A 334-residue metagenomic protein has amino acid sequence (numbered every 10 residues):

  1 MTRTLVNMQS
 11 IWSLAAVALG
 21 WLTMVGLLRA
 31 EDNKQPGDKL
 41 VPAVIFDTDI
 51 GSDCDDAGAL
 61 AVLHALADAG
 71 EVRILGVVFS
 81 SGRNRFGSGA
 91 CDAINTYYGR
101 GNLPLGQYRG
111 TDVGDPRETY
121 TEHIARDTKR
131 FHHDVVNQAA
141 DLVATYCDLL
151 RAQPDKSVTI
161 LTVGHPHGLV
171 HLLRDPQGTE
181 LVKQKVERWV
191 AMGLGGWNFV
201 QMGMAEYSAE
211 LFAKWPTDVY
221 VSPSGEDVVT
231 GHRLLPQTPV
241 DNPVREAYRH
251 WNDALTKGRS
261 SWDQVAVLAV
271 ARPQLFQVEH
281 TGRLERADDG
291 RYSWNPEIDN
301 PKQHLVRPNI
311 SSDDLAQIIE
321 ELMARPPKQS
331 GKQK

Functional and structural regions predicted by a protein language model:
M1-S10: N-terminal secretory signal peptides that target proteins for export/translocation
N7, M24, R29-A30: Coiled-coil-like amphipathic alpha-helices with heptad-repeat character
Q9-W12, Q329: Intrinsically disordered, low-complexity segments enriched in Ser/Pro/Gly/Ala and basic residues
W12-G26: Bacterial N-terminal signal peptides
L28-K334: N-terminal acidic, glycine/proline-rich low-complexity segments
